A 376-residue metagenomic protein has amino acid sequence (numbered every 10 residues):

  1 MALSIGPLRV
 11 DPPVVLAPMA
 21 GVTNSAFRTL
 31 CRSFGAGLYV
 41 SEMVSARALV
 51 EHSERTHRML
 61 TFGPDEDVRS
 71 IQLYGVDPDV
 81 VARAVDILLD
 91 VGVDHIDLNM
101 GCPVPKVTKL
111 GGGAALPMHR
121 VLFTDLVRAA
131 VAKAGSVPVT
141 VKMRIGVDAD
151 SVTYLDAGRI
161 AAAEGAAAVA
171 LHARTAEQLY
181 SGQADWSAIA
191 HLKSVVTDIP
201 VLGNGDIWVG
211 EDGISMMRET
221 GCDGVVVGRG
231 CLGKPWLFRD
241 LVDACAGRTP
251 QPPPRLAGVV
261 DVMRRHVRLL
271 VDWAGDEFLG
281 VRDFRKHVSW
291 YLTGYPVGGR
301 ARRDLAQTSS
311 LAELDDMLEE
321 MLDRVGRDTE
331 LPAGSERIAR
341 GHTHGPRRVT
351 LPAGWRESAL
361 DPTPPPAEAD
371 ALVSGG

Functional and structural regions predicted by a protein language model:
M1-A2, V10-V14, A20, S25-A26 (+7 more regions): Alpha/beta catalytic cores of nucleotide-metabolism and tRNA/nucleoside-modifying enzymes
A2-S4, M19-D94: Glycine-rich, positively charged N-terminal anion/phosphate-binding segment
L3-V15, R47-S70, C102-G111, A132-I145: N-terminal small/glycine-rich loop or linker at the start of catalytic domains across soluble metabolic enzymes
M19-G21, V44-A46, Y74-V76, G101-P103 (+4 more regions): Active-site beta-loop-alpha junctions enriched in small/polar residues
S33, D79-G112, L116, R120-P200: Alpha/beta enzyme core
Y39-V40, S70-Q72, D97, T140 (+2 more regions): Conserved beta-strand positions in the central sheet of alpha/beta enzyme cores
H52-S53, H119, L171, K234: Short, solvent-exposed helix-helix connector turns and helix-capping sites enriched in acidic/polar residues
